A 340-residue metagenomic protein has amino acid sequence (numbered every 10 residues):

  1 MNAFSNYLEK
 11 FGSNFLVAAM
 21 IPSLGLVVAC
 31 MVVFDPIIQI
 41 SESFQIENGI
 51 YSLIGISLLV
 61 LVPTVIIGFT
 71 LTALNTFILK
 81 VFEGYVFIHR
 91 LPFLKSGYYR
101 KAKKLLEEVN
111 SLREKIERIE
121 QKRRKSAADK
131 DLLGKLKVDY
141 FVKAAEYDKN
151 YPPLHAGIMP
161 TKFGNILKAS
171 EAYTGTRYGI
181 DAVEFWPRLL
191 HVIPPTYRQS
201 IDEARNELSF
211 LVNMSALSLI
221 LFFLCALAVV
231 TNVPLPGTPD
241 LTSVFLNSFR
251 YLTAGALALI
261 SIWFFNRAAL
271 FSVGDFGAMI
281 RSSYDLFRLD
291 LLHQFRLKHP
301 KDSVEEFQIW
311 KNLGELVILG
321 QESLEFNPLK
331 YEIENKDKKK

Functional and structural regions predicted by a protein language model:
M1-K125, S272: N-terminal first transmembrane alpha-helix
M1-L16, L241-Y251, I260-K339: Cytosolic/matrix-facing juxtamembrane and C-terminal tails of multi-pass cellular membrane proteins
N6-L24, T176-G237, F249: Transmembrane alpha-helical segments and their cytosolic interface motifs in multi-pass membrane proteins
S23-C30, H89-R90, A216, I220-F223 (+5 more regions): A sequence-level detector of short, solvent-exposed, charge-rich linear segments
M31, D35, L94, L224-T231 (+4 more regions): Short amphipathic alpha-helical patches
Q45-T64, C225-A258: Hydrophobic alpha-helical transmembrane segments
I50, G55, I66, T70-I78 (+3 more regions): Hydrophobic alpha-helical segments that drive targeting, anchoring, or assembly
T76-L217: Membrane-proximal, non-transmembrane interface segments of integral membrane proteins
